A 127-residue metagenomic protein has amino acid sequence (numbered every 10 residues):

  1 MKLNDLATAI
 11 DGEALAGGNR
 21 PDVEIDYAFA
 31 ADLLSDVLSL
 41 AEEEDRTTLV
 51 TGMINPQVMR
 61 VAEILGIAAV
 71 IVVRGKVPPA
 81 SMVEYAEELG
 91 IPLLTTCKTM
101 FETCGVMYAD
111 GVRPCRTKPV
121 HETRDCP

Functional and structural regions predicted by a protein language model:
M1-D22: N-terminal, charge-rich interaction modules
D22-V23, Y27, A31-T48, G52-E122: Feature captures the catalytic cores and cofactor-binding loops of soluble hydro-lyases/lyases that act on carboxylate
P127: Active-site/ligand-binding-proximal alpha/beta "capping" segment
